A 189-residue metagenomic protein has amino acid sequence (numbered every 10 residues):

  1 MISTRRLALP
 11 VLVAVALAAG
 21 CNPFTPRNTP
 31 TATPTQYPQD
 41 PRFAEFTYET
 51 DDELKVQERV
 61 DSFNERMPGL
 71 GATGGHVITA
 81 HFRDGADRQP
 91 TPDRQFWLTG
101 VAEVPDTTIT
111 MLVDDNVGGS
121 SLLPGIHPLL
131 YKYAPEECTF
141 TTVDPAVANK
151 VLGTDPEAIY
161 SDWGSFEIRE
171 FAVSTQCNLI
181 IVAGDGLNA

Functional and structural regions predicted by a protein language model:
M1-V11: Bacterial N-terminal signal peptides that target proteins for export
L17-G20: C-terminal motif of bacterial Sec signal peptides marking the signal peptidase cleavage site
N22-T25: Bacterial signal peptide processing site
R27-N28, D144, A183: Secreted/processed peptides and extracellular or luminal domains of membrane proteins
N28-P92: Extracytoplasmic low-complexity, Pro/Thr/Ser/Ala/Gly-rich segments that lie immediately after a secretion/anchoring
G69-A146, K150: Mature extracytoplasmic domains of secretory-pathway proteins
P156-A189: Extracellularly exposed regions in secreted/surface proteins, prominently low-complexity, repeat-rich
